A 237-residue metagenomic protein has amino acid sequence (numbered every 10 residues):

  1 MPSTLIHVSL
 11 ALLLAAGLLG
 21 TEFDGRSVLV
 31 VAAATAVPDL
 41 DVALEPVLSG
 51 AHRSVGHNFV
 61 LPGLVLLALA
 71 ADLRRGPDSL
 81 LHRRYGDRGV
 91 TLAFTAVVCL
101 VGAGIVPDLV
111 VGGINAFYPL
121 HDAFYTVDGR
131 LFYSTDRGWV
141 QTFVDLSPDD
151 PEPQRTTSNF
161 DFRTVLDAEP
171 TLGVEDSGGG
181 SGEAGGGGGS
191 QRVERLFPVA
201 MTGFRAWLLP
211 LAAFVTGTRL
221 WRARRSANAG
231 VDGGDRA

Functional and structural regions predicted by a protein language model:
M1-A237: N-terminal membrane-targeting hydrophobic helices
